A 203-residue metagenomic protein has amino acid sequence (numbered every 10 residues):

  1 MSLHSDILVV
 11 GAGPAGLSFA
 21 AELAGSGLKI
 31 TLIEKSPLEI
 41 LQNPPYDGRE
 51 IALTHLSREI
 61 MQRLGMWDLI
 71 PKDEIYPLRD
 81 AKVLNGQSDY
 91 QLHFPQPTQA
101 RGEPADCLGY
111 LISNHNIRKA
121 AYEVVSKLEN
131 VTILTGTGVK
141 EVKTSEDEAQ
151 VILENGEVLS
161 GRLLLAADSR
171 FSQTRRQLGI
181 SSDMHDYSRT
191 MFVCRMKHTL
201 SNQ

Functional and structural regions predicted by a protein language model:
S5-L32: N-terminal Rossmann-like FAD-binding beta1-loop-alpha1 element of flavoenzymes
A12, D168-S169, M196: Glycine-rich, N-terminal phosphate-binding loop of Rossmann-like dinucleotide-binding domains
A15, L38, F171: Conserved Rossmann-like nucleotide-cofactor binding loop
E22, A120, V124, R195: Rossmann-fold NAD(P)-dependent oxidoreductase module
A24-R49: Glycine-rich FAD pyrophosphate-binding loop
P45-G86: N-terminal FAD cofactor-binding segment of flavoenzymes
D73-Q177, M184-T190: Conserved N-terminal helical subregion
Q177-L178, T190-Q203: Flavin-dependent oxidoreductases
